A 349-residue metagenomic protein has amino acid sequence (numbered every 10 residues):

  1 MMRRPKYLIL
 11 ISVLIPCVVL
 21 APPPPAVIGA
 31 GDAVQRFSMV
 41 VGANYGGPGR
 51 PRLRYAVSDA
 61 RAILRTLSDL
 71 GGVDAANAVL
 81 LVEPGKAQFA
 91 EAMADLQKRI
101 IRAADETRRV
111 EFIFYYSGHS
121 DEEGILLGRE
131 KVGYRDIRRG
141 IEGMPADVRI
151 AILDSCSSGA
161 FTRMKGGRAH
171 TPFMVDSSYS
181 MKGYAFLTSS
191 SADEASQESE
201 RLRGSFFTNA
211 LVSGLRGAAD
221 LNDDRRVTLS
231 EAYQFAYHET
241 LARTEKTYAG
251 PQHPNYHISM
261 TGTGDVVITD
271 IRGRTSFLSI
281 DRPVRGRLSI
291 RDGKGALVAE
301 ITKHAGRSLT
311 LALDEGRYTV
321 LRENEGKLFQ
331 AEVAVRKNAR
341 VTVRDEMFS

Functional and structural regions predicted by a protein language model:
M2-L10: Bacterial N-terminal signal peptides that target proteins for export
R3, V19-E300, H304-R317, L321 (+1 more regions): Cysteine endopeptidase catalytic domains of the caspase/legumain-like
I9-V19: Bacterial N-terminal signal peptides
E325-Q330: Short acidic/polar inter-strand loop motif in beta-rich domains
